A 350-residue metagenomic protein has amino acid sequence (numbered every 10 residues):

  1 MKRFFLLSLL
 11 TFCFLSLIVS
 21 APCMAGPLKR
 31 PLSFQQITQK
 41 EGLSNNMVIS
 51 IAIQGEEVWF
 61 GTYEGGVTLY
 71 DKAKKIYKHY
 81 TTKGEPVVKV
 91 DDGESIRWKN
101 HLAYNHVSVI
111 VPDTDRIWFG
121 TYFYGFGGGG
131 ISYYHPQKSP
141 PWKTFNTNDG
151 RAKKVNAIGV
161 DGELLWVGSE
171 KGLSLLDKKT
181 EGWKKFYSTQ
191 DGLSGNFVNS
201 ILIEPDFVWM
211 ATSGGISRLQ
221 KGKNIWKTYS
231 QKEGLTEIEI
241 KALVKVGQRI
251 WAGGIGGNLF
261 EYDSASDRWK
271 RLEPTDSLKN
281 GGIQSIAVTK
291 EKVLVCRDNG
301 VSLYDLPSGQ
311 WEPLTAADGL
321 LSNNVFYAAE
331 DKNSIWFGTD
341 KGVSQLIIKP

Functional and structural regions predicted by a protein language model:
M1-K2: N-terminal secretory signal peptides that target proteins for export/translocation
F5, P22-P350: Carboxylate-rich, polar loop motifs that coordinate divalent cations or form catalytic acidic clusters
S8-I18: Bacterial N-terminal signal peptides
